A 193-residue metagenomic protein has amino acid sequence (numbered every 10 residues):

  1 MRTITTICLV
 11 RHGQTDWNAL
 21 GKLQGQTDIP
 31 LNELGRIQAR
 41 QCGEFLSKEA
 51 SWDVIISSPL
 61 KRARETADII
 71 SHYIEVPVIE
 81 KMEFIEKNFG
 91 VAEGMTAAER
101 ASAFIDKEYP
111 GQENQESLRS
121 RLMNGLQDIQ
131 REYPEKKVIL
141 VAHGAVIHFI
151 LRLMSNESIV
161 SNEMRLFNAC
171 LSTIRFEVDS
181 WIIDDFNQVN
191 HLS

Functional and structural regions predicted by a protein language model:
I7, K136-G144: Generic beta-sheet signal
I7-E65, G111-M123: Loop-to-helix element that buttresses phosphate recognition and phosphoryl-transfer chemistry
T15, V146-I147: Short active-site segment of divalent metal-dependent hydrolases/proteases that encodes the spacing between
Q41-A103: Phosphate-coordination/substrate-recognition cap region in phosphate-metabolizing enzymes
K48-S51, I129-K137: Glycine-rich phosphate-binding loop signature in dinucleotide/nucleotide-binding domains
E99-S117: Short glycine/proline- and acidic residue-enriched helix-loop micro-motifs that form flexible lids or anion-recognition
S158-I182: Domain-level recognition of soluble alpha/beta enzyme cores, biased toward histidine phosphatases/phosphomutases
D184-S193: Short, solvent-exposed aromatic-acidic interface loops
